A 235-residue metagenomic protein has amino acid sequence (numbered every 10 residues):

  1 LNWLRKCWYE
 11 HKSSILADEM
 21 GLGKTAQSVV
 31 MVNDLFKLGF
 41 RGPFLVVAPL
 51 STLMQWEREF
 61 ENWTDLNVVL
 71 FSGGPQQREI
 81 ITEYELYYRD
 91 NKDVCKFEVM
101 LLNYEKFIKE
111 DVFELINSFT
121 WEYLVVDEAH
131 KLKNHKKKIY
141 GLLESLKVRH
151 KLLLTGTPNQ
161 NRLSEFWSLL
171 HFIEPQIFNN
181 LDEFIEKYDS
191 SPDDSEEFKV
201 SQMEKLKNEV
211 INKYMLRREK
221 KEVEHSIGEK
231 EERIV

Functional and structural regions predicted by a protein language model:
L1-E196, K205-R233: ASCE P-loop NTPase motor core, strongest for the SF2 helicase catalytic module
